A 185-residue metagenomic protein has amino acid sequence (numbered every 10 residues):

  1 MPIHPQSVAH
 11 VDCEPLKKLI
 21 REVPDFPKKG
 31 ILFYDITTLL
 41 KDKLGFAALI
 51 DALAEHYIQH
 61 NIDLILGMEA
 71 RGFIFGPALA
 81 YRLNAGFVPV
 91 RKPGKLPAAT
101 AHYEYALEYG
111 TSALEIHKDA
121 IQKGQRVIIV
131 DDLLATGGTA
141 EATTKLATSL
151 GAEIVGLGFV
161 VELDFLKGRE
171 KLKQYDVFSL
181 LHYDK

Functional and structural regions predicted by a protein language model:
P2-I62: Active-site-facing substrate-recognition patch
P2-V8, D12, K18, E141-K185: PRPP-dependent phosphoribosyltransferase catalytic core
G30, I65, F87, L157: Residue-level signature of catalytic and energy-coupling elements of molecular machines, predominantly ATP/GTP-dependent
I62-E69: Short glycine-rich phosphate-binding loop at a beta-alpha junction
D63, Q125, V155: Conserved acidic residues
I74-L83: Short Gly/Thr/Asp-enriched flexible loops that form oxyanion-binding sites at enzyme active sites
A85-I128: Short, glycine/charge-rich flexible loops or terminal/linker lids adjacent to PRPP-binding catalytic cores
D132, G137: Conserved G/P- and acidic residue-centered "switch" motifs that form tight phosphate/ATP-binding loops in soluble
